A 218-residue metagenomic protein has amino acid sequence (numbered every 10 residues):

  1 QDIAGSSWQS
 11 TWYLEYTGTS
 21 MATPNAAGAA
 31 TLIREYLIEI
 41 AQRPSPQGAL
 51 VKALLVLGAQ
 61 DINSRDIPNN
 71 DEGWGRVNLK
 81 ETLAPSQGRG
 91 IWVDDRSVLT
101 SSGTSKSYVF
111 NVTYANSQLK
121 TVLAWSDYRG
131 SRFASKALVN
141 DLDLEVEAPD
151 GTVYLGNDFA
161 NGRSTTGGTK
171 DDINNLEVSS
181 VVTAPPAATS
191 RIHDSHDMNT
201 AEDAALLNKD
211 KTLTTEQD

Functional and structural regions predicted by a protein language model:
Q1-D66: Hydrolase catalytic cores
G5, F110-V112, L123, V146 (+2 more regions): Hydrophobic side chains in beta-strands
W12-T19, P68, S135, V146-D218: Noncatalytic accessory or regulatory domains flanking protease catalytic cores in secreted, cell-surface, and selected
N25, Q47, V51-L54, T104-K106 (+3 more regions): General structural feature for long, well-ordered alpha-helical segments within catalytic domains of soluble enzymes
P46, P68-N140, A148: Secreted peptidase-domain scaffold signal
Q60-N63, S126-Y128, D150-T152: Acidic glycine-/aspartate-rich tracts in secreted/extracellular proteins
